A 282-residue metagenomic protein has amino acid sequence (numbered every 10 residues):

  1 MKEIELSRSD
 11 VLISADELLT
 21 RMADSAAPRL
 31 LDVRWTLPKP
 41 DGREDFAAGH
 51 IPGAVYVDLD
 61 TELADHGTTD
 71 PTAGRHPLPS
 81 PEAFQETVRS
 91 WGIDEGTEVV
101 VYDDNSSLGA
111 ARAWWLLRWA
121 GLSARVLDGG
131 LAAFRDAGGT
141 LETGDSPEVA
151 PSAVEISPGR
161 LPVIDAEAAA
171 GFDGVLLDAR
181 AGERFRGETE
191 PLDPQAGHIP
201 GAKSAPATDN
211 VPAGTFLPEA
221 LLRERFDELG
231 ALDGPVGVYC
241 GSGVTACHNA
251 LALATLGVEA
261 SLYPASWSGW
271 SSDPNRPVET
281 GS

Functional and structural regions predicted by a protein language model:
K2-S9, G67, P71-G171, E188 (+3 more regions): Thiolate-centered catalytic microenvironments shared by cysteine-dependent enzyme domains
E3-I93, A168-L229, T280: Positively charged, proline/Ser/Thr-rich regional signature most characteristic of the Rhodanese/CDC25-like
R21-D24, V258-S282: Extended hydrophobic/aromatic segments used for targeting, binding, or gating
E44-F46, W114-L116, E190-L192, A252-L253 (+1 more regions): Short, glycine/charged-enriched secondary-structure capping and boundary segments
H50-P52, A120, H198, L256 (+1 more regions): Short, structured coil segments at secondary-structure junctions
A64-G67, F134-A137, P212-T215, W270-P274: Short, charged, surface-exposed secondary-structure boundary motifs
L232: Surface-exposed, charge/polar-rich loops and edge strands
